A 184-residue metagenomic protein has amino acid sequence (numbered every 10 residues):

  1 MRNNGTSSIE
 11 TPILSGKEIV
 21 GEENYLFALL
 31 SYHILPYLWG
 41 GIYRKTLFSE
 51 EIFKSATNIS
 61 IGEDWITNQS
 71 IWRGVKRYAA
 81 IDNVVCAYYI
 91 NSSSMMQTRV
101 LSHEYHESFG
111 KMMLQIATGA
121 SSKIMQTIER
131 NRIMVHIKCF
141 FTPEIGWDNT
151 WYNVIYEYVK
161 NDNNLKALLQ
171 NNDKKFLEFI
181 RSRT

Functional and structural regions predicted by a protein language model:
M1-E10: Conserved donor NDP-sugar-binding/catalytic core segment of glycosyltransferases
I9-E18: Short, flexible, mixed-charge acidic loops at enzyme active sites
E18-V100: Conserved nucleotide-sugar donor-binding catalytic segment
G41, K45, E107-G110, L114 (+1 more regions): Hydrophobic core segments within long, regular secondary-structure runs in both alpha- and beta-rich folds
G62, V100-G110, N149: Non-membrane alpha-helical structural segments and their capping/turn regions in soluble enzymes
S108-I128: C-terminal, non-catalytic tails of nucleotide-sugar-dependent glycosyltransferases
T118, E144-T184: Membrane-interface aromatic/basic loop that binds lipid-linked glycans or pyrophosphate carriers, typified by
I128-F140: Amphipathic alpha-helical repeat scaffolds of TPR domains
